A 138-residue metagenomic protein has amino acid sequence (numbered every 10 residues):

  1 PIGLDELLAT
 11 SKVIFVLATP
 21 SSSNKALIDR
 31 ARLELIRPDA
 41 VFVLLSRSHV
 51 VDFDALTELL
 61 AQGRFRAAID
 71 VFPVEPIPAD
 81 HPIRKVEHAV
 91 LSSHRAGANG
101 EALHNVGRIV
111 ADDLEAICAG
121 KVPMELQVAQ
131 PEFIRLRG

Functional and structural regions predicted by a protein language model:
P1-P82: Rossmann-like adenosine-cofactor binding region
E75-G138: C-terminal helix-to-coil terminal segments
